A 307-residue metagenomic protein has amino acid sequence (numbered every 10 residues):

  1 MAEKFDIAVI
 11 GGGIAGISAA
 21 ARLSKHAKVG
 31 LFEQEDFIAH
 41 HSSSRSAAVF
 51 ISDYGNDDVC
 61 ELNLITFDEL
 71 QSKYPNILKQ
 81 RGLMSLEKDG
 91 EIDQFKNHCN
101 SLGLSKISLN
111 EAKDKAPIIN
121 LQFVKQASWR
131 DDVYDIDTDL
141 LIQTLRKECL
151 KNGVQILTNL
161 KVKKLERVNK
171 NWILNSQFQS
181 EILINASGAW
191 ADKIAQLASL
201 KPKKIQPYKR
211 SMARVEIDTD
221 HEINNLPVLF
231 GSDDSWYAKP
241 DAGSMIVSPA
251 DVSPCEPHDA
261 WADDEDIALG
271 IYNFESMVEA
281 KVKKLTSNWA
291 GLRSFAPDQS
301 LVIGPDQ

Functional and structural regions predicted by a protein language model:
F5-G30: N-terminal Rossmann-like FAD-binding beta1-loop-alpha1 element of flavoenzymes
G12, K88, S187-G188: Glycine-rich, N-terminal phosphate-binding loop of Rossmann-like dinucleotide-binding domains
S24-S43: Glycine-rich FAD pyrophosphate-binding loop
A39, S180-N225, A260: Central helical "cap/lid" subdomain
A47-I118, V124-Q126, S235-Y237: Dinucleotide-binding Rossmann-like beta1-alpha1 core, especially the glycine-rich loop that anchors the ADP
E61-L62, S85-I92, S128-K147, A260-A268: Short beta-strand to alpha-helix junction loop
W129-L174, F178-E181, A186: Helical element adjacent to the flavin cofactor pocket in flavoenzyme catalytic cores
P202, I217-Q307: Active-site lid/adjacent beta-loop-alpha segment flanking the redox-cofactor pocket in flavoenzymes
